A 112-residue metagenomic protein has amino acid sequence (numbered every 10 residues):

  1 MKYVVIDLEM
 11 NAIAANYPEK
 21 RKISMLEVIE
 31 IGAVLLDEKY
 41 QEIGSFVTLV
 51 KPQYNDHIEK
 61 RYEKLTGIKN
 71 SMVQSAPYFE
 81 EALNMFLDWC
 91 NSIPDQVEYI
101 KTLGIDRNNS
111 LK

Functional and structural regions predicted by a protein language model:
K2-K112: Conserved non-catalytic scaffold segment of RNase H-like nuclease domains
